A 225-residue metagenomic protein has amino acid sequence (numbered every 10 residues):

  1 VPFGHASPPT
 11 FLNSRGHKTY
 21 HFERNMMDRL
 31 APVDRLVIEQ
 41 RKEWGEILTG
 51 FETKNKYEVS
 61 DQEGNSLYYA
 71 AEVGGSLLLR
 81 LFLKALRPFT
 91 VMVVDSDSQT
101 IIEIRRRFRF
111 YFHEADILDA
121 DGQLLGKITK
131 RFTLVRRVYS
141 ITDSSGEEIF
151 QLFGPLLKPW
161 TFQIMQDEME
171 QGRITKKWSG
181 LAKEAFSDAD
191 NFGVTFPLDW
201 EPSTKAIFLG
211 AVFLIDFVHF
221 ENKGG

Functional and structural regions predicted by a protein language model:
P2-T90, S96-Q99, R106-E114, A120-L125 (+1 more regions): Low-complexity or membrane-interfacial segments used for flexible interactions
